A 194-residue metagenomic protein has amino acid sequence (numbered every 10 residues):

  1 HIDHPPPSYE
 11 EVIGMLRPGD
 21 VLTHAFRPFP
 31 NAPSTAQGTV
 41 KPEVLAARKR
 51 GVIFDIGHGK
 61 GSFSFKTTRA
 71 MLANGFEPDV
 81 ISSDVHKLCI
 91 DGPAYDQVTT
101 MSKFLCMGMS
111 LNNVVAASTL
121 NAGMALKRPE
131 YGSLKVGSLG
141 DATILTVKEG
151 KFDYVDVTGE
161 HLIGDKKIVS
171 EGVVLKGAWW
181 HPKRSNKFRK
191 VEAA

Functional and structural regions predicted by a protein language model:
H1-D91: Active-site core of metal-dependent hydrolases
R17, K135-L139, L175: Residue-level recognition of short, solvent-exposed, well-ordered loop/turn junctions that link secondary-structure
G19, A25, F29, R50 (+6 more regions): Change "in soluble alpha/beta enzymes" to "in soluble alpha/beta proteins
A36-G61, T100, M107, V157-W179: P-loop/Walker A phosphate-binding loop and immediately adjacent motor/lid segment at beta-alpha junctions
V44, S118-L120, K187-R189: Short linear loop/turn motifs
K66-E149: His/Asp/Glu-enriched, well-ordered alpha-helical/loop segment that forms or immediately abuts the divalent-metal
G140-E192: C-terminal cap of metal-dependent C-N hydrolases
